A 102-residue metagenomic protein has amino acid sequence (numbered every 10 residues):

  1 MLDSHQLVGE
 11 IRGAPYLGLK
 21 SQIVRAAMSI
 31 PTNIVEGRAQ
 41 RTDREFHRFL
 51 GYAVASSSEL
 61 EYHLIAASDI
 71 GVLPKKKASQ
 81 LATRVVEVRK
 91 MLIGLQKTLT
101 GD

Functional and structural regions predicted by a protein language model:
M1-D102: Amphipathic alpha-helical assembly/interaction segments
